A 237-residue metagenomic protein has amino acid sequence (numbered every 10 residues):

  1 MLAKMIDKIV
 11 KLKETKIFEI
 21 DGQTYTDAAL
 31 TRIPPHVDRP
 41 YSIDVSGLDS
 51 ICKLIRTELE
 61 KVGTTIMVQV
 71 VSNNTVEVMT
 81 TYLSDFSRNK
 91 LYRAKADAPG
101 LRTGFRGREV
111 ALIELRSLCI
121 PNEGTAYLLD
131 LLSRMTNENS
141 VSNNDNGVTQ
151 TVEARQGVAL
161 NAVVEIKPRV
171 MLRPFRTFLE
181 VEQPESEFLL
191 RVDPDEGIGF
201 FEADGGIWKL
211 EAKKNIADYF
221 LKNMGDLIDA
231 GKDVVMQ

Functional and structural regions predicted by a protein language model:
M1-L115, E138-Q237: C-terminal assembly and membrane-engagement modules of membrane-active proteins
R108, P121-T125: The transition from N-terminal targeting/processing segments to the mature protein
R116-I120, R134: Alpha-helical transmembrane spans
T125-N139: Membrane-active amphipathic alpha-helices enriched in small hydrophobic residues
